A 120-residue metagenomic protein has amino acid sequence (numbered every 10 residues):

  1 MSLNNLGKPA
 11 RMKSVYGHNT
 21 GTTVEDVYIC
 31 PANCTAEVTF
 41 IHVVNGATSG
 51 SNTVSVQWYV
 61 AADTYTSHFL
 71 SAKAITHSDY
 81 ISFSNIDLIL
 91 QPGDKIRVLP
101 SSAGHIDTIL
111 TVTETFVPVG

Functional and structural regions predicted by a protein language model:
M1-A36, V60, P100-G120: C-terminal interaction-tip segments
A36-N45, K95-V98: A short beta-strand element within beta-rich, extracytoplasmic domains of secreted/secretory-pathway proteins
N45-T53, S102-I106: Extended, low-complexity, turn-rich repeat/linker tracts enriched in Gly/Pro/Ser/Thr and Asp/Glu that occur
T48-S71: Short, surface-exposed beta-strand/strand-loop-strand elements in extracellular ectodomains
V54-V56, I96-V98, L110: Hydrophobic beta-strand residues in large extracellular and virion-surface proteins
D63-K95: Intrinsically disordered, low-complexity Pro/Gly/Ser/Thr-rich segments with frequent PxxP/GP/PP motifs and embedded
